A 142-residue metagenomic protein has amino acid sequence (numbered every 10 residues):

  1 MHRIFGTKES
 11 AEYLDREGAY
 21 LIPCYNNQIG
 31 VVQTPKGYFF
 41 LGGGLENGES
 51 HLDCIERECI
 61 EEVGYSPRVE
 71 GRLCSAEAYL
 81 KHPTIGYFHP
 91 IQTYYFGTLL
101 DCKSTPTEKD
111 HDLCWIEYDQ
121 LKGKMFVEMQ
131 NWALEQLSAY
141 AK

Functional and structural regions predicted by a protein language model:
M1-Y20: Acidic, metal-coordinating catalytic segment for phosphate/diphosphate chemistry, firing primarily on the Nudix
E17-A19, N27, I91-T93, H111: Change "...and in nucleic-acid phosphodiester-cleaving endonucleases..." to "...and in nucleic-acid processing enzymes
C24-E62: Conserved Nudix-box catalytic region and its N-terminal flanking loop in Nudix hydrolases and closely related
L45, L99, Y118-L121: Hydrophobic pocket-lining residues within nucleotide cofactor-binding pockets
Y65-S75: A short coil-to-beta-strand element that immediately follows conserved catalytic motifs
A78-K103, C114: Active-site-adjacent beta-strand/loop module that shapes the phosphate/pyrophosphate-binding cleft
Y94, T105-Q136: NUDIX/MutT-family hydrolases
